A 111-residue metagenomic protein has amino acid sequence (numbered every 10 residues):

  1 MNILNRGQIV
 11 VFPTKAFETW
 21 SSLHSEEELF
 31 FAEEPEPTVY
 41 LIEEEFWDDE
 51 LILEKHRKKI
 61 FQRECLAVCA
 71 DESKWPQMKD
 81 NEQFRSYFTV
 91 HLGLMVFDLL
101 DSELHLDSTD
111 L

Functional and structural regions predicted by a protein language model:
M1-E45: Extended, charge-biased low-complexity segments that typically form long amphipathic alpha-helices/coiled-coils
E43-S108: Amphipathic protein-protein interaction modules
